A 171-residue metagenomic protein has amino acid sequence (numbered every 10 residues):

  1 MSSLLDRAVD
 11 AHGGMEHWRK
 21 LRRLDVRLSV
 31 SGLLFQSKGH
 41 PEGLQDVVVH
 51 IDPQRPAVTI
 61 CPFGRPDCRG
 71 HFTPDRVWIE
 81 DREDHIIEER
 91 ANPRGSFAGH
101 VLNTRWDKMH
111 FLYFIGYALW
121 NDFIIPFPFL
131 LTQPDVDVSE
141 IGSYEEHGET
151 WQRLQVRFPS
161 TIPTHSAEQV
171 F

Functional and structural regions predicted by a protein language model:
S3-E89, E140: N-terminal mature ectodomain segment of secretory-pathway/periplasmic proteins
L4, W120-F127: Short, non-transmembrane alpha-helical segments in secretory-pathway proteins
A8, K20-L21, K38-H40, A98-L102 (+2 more regions): A broad, low-specificity signal for short, low-complexity segments enriched in glycine/proline and polar/charged
L21-D25, Q133-D135, E149-W151: Sequence-level motif detector for i,i+2 pairs with an aromatic at +2
R82-N121: Acidic/charged, solvent-exposed loop-and-adjacent secondary-structure segments enriched in E/D, K/R, S/T, and G/P
F127-I141: A short, amphipathic edge element
E145-F171: Gly/Pro-enriched, hydrophobic low-complexity segments that function as extracytoplasmic propeptides/linkers
